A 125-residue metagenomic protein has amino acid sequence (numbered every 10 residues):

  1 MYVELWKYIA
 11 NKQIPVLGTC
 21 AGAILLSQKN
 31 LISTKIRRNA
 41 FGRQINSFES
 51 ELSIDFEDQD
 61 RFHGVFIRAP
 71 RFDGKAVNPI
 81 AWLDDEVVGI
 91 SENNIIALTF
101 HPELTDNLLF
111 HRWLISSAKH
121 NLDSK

Functional and structural regions predicted by a protein language model:
M1-S53: Cysteine-nucleophile active-site neighborhood
N39-K125: Amide-donor transfer/coupling interface in amidating biosynthetic enzymes
